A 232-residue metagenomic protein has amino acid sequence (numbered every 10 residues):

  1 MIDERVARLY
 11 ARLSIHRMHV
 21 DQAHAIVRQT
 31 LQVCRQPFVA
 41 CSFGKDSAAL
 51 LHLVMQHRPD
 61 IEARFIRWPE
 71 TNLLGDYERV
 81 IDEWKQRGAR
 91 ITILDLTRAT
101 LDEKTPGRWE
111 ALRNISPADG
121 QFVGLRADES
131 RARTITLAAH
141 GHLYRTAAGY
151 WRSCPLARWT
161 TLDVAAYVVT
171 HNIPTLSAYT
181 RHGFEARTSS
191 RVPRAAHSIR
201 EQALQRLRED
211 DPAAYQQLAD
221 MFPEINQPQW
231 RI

Functional and structural regions predicted by a protein language model:
M1-I232: Nucleotide-activated chemistry modules centered on ATP-dependent adenylation/adenylyltransferase
